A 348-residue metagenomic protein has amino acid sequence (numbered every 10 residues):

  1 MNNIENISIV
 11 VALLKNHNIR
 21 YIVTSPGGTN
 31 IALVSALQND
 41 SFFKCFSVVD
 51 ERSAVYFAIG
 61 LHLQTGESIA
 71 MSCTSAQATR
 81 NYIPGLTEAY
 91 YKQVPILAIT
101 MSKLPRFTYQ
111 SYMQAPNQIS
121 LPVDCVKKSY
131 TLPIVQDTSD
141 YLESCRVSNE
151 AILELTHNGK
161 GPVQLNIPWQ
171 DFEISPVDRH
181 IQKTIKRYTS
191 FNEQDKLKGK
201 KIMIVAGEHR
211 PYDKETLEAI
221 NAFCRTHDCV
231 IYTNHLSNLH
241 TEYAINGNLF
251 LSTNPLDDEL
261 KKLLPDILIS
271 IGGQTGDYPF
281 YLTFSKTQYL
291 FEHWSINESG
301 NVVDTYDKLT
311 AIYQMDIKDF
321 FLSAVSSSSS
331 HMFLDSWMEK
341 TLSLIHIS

Functional and structural regions predicted by a protein language model:
M1, L132, F284-S348: Phosphate/pyrophosphate-binding active-site segments
I7-N18, S25-G28, L33-Q38, M338-S348: Active-site diphosphate/adenylate-binding microenvironment
T24-S25, A98-T100, V230-H235, H293-S299: Short internal beta-strands
I31-P105, L264, G276: Thiamine diphosphate
E67, Q114-G161: Conserved thiamine diphosphate
N81, A206-W294: Glycine-rich, anion-gripping cofactor-binding loops and their flanking helix/strand elements in enzyme active sites
V147-E150, E154-K201: Conformationally flexible catalytic loops at phosphate/diphosphate-handling active centers
K201, Y212, A219, R225 (+2 more regions): Active-site pocket-lining segments that scaffold enzyme catalytic pockets across diverse folds
